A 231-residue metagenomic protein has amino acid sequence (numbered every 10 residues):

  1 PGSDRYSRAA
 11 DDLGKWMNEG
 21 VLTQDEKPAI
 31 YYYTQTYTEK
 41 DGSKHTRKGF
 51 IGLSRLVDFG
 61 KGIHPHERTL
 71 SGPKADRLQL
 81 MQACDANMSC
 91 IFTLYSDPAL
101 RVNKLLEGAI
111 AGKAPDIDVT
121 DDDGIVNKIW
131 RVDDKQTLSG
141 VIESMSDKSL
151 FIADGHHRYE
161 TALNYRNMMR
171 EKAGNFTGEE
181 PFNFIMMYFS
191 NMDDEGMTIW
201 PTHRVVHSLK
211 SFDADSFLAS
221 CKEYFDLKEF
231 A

Functional and structural regions predicted by a protein language model:
P1-A231: Surface-exposed, charge/polar-rich loops and edge strands
